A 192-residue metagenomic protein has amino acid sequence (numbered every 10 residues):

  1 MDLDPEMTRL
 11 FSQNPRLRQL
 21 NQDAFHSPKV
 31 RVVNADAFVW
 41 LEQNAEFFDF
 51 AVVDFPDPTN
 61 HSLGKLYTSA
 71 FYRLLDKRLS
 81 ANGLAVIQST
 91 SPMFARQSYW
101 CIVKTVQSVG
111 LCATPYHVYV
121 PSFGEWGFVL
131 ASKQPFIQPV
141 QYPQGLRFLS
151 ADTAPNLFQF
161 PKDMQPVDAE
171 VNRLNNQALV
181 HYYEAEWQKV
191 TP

Functional and structural regions predicted by a protein language model:
M1-V86, M93-I102, Q107-V109, S122: The AdoMet/dcAdoMet-binding core of the Class I SAM-like
Q43, C112-P192: Soluble small-group transferase modules, centered on the S-adenosyl donor enzyme superfamily
V86-Q88, T114-P115: Short catalytic-loop micro-motif centered on adjacent basic/acidic residues
